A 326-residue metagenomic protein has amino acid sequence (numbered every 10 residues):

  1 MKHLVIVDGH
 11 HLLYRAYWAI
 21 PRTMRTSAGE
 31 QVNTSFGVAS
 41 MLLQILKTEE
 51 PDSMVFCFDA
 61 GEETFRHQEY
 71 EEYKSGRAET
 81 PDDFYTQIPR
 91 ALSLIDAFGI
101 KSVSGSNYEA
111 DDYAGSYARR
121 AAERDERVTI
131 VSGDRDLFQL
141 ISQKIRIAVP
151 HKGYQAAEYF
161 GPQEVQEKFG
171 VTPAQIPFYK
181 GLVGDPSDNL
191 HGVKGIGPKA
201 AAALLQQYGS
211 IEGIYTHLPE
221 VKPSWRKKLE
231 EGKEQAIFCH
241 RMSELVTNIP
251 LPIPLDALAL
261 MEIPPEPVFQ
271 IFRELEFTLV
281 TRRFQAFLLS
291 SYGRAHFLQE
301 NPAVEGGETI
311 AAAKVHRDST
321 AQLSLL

Functional and structural regions predicted by a protein language model:
M1, E231, R241-L326: Low-complexity, acidic/Ser/Thr- and charged residue-rich accessory regions of DNA metabolism proteins
M1-V55, D59, R66-E69: Non-catalytic, usually N-terminal nucleic-acid engagement modules in DNA/RNA processing proteins
K2, P21-R25, S75-L251: Extended two-metal-dependent nuclease catalytic cores across DNA- and RNA-processing enzymes
I6, T34, L46-E49, Q87-D96 (+2 more regions): Basic, polar low-complexity surface loops/patches
G9-H10, C57-A60, S132-R135, H151: A short beta-strand-to-loop transition that corresponds to the Sensor-1 phosphate-sensing loop of AAA+ P-loop ATPases
L12-Y14, E62-R66, A110, D136-Q139: Short, active-site-adjacent cap segments at secondary-structure transitions
L43, L92, Q163, F269 (+1 more regions): Short glycine-/small-residue-rich flexible loop motifs, especially phosphate/cofactor-binding loops
M54, D59, D96-N107, I253-D256 (+1 more regions): Conserved alpha/beta enzyme-core scaffolds, especially Rossmann-like or related mixed alpha/beta domains that build
